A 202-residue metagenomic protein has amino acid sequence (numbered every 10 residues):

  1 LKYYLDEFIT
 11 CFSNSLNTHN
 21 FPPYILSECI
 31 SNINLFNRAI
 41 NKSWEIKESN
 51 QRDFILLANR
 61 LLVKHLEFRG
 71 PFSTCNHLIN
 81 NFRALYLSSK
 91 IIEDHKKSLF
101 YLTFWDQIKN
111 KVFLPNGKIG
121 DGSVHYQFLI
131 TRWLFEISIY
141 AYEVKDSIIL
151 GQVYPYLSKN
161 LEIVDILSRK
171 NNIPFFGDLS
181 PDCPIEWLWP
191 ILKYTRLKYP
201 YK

Functional and structural regions predicted by a protein language model:
L1-S158: Aromatic-lined, polymer-binding surfaces characteristic of secreted/periplasmic polysaccharide-degrading enzymes
G122-K202: Carbohydrate-active enzyme catalytic cores, enriched for enzymes that act on polyanionic acidic polysaccharides
